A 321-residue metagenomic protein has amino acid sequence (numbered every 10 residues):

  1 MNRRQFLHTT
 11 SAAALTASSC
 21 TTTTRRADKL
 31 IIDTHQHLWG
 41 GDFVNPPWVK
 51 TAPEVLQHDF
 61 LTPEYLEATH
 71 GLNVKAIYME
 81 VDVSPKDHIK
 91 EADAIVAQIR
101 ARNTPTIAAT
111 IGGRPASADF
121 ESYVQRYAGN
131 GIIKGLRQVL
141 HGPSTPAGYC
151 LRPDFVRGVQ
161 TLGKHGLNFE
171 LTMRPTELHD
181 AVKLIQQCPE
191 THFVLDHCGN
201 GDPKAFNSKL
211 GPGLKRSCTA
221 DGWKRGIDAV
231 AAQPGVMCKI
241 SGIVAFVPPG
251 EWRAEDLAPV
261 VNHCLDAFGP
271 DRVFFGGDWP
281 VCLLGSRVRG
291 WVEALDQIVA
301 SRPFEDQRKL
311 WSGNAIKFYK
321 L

Functional and structural regions predicted by a protein language model:
R3-S19, R25, K29-T34, F43-V44 (+6 more regions): Mid-to-C-terminal alpha-helical segments outside catalytic/metal-binding sites
I31-D33, K75, T106-T110, I133-G135 (+5 more regions): Structural preference for beta-strand elements that scaffold enzyme active sites
I31-G41, L195-C198: Histidine-centered catalytic micro-motifs
K50-H58, P63-K86, T104-R114, K134-H141 (+2 more regions): Divalent metal-dependent hydrolysis catalytic cores, especially in the metallo-beta-lactamase
D59-Y65, F120-S122, H179, A220-I227: Alpha-helical scaffolding within the catalytic cores of extracellular/periplasmic polymer-degrading hydrolases
K86-R102, P189-L195, D256-D266, W291-I298: Short, electropositive alpha-helical surface patch
I89-E177, K183-I185, G199, R216-C218 (+2 more regions): Active-site gating/metal-coordination segments in enzymes
P203, K209-L321: H/E-rich (His + Asp/Glu) clusters that bind or coordinate divalent metals
